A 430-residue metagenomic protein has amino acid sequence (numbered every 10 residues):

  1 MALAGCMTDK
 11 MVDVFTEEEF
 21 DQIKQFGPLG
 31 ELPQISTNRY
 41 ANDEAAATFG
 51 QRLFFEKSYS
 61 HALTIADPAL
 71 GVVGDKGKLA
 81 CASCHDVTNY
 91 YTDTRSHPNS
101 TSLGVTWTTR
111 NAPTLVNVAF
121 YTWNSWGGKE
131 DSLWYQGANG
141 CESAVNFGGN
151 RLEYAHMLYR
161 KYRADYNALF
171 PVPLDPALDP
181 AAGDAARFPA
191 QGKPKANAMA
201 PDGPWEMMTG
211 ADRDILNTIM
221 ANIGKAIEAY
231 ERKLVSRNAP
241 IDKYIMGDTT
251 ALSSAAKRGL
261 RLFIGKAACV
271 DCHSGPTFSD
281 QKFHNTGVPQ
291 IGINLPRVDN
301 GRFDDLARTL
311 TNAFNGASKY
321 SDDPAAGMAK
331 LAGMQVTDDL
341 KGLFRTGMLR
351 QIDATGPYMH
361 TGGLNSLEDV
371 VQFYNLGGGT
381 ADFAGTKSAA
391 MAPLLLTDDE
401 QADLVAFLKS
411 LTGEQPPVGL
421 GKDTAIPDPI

Functional and structural regions predicted by a protein language model:
C6-I430: Periplasmic c-type cytochrome electron-transfer domains
